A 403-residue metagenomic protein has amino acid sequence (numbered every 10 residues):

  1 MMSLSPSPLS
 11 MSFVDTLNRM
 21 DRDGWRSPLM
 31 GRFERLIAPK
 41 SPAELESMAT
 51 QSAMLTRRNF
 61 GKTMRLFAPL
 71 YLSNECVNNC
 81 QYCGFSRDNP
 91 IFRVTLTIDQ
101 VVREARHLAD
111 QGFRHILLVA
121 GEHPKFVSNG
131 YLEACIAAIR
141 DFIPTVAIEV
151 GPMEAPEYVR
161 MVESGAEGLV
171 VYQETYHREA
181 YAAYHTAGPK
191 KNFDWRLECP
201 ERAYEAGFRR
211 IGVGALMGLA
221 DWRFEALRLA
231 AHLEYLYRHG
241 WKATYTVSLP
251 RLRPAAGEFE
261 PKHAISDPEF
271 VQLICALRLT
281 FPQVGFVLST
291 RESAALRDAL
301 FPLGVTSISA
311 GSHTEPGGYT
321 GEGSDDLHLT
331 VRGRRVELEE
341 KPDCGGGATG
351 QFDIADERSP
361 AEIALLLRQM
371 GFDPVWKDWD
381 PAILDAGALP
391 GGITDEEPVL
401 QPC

Functional and structural regions predicted by a protein language model:
M1-S41, R238-C403: Auxiliary Fe-S-binding modules of radical SAM enzymes
S27-M64: An N-cap/entry alpha-helix motif that binds or orients negatively charged groups
F33, I37, F67-L70, L117-N129 (+3 more regions): Glycine-rich, proline-tolerant flexible connector loops at the mouths of alpha/beta enzymes
S52, C80, L118, V171 (+4 more regions): Conserved, mostly hydrophobic/aromatic
M54, R58-Q100: Canonical Radical SAM [4Fe-4S] cluster-binding loop centered on the CxxxCxxC motif and its immediate flanking residues
A68, A105, L132-I136, Y158 (+5 more regions): Generic structural signal for well-ordered alpha-helices, preferentially at hydrophobic/aromatic core positions
R87-R103, L108-Y204, R209-L219, W241-S248: Core AdoMet radical
E154-E163, A220-E234, S293-L303: Catalytic cores of alpha/beta
